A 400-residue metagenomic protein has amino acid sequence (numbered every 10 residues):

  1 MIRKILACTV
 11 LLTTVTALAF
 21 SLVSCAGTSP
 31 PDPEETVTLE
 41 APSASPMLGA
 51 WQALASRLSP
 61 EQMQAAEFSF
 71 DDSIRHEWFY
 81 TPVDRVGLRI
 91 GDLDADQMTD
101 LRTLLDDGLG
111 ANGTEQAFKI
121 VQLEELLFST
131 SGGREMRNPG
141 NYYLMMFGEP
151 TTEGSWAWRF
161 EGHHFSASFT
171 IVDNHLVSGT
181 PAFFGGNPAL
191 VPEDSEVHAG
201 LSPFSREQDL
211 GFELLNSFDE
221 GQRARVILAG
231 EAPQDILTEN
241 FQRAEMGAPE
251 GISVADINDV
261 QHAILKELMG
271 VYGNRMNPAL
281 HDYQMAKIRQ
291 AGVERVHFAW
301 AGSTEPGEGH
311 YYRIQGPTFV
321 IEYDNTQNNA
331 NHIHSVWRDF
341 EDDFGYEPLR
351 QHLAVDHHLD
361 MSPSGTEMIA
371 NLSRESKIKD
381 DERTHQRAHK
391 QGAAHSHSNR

Functional and structural regions predicted by a protein language model:
M1-L12: Bacterial N-terminal signal peptides that target proteins for export
L12-L18: Core hydrophobic alpha-helical transmembrane segments of single-pass membrane proteins
S21-S24: C-terminal motif of bacterial Sec signal peptides marking the signal peptidase cleavage site
A26-T28: Bacterial signal peptide processing site
P30-G110, T114-F204, Q208-R400: A cross-kingdom marker for long, charged
